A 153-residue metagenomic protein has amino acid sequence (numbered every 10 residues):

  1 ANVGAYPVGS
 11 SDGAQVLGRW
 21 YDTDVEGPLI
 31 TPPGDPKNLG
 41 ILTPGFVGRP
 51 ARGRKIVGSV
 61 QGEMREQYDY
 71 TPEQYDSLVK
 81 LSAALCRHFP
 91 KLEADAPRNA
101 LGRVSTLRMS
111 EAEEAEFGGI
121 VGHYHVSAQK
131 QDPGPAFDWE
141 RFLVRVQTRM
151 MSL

Functional and structural regions predicted by a protein language model:
N2-V8, H125-Q129: Solvent-exposed loop/turn segments at secondary-structure junctions within structured extracellular/periplasmic domains
G13-L153: Basic/polar, cationic surfaces and motifs that engage anionic cell-wall and phosphate/carboxylate ligands
